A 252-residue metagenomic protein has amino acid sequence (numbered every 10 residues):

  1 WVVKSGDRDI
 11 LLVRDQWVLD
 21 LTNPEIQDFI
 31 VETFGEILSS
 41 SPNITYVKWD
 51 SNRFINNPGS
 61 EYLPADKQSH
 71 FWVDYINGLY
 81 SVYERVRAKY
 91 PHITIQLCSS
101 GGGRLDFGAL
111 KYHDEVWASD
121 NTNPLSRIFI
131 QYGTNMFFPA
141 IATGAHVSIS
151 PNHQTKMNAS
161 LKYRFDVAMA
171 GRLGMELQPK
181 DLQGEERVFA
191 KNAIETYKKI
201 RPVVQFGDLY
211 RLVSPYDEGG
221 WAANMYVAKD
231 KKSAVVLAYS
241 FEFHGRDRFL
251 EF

Functional and structural regions predicted by a protein language model:
W1-D28, V73-D181: Glycan-recognition surfaces
L12, I55-E61: Short acidic/His/Gly/Ser-rich catalytic and metal-binding motifs that mark active-site loops of diverse hydrolases
L21-W49, V82: An active-site-proximal structural segment forming one wall of the substrate-binding cleft that immediately precedes
V31, D50, I95, A168 (+1 more regions): Hydrophobic, well-ordered secondary-structure elements that form the walls of internal hydrophobic environments
N43-T45, Y90-I93, K231-K232: Short, well-ordered coil/turn segments that N-cap beta-strands
W49-N56, S99-R104: Short, solvent-exposed turn/loop segments enriched in Gly/Ser/Thr/Pro and often Arg
K162-S214: Catalytic cores of secreted or luminal carbohydrate-active enzymes
P215-F252: Carbohydrate-binding surface patches
